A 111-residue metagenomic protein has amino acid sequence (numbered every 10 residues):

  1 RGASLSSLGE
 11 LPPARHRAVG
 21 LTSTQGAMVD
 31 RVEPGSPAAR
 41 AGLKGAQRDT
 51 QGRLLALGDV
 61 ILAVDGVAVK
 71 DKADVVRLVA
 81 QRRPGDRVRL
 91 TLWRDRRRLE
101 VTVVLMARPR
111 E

Functional and structural regions predicted by a protein language model:
R1-E111: C-terminal recognition in membrane/secretory proteostasis and scaffolding
